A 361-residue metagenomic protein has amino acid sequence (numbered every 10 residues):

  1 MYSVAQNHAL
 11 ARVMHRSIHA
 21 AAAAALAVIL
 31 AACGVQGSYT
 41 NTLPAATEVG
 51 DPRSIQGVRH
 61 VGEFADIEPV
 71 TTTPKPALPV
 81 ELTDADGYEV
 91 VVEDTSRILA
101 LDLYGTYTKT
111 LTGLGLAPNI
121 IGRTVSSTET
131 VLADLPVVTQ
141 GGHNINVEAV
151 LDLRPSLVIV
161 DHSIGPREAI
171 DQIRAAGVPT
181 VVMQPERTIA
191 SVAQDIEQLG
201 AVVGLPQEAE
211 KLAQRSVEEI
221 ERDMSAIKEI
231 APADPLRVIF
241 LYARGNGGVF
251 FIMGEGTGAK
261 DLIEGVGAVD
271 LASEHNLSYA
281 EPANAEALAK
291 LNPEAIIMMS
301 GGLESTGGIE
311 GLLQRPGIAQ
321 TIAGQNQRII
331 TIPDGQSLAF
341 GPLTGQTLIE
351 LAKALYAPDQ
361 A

Functional and structural regions predicted by a protein language model:
Y2-L26, A31-Y104, Q207-V238, A357-A361: Bacterial Sec-exported substrate-binding components of ABC uptake systems
F64, R97-L151, L157-H162, L271: A short, structured surface patch at a secondary-structure boundary
D102, H162-S163, Y242, M299-L303 (+1 more regions): Short secondary-structure boundary segments
V138-V147, E186, N276-N284: Short helix-initiation/N-cap motifs at beta->coil->alpha
N146-S163, V178, N284-M298: Proline-aspartate-enriched helix->loop->beta-strand connector
P166-A169, P185-Q198, P232-G258, E304-G307: Extracytoplasmic ligand-binding site segments that recognize negatively charged/polar headgroups
D195-Q198, L291, A295-A361: Structured C-terminal subdomain patch of bacterial secreted/periplasmic proteins
M253-Y279, T331: His/Asp/Glu-enriched short active-site or ligand-binding loop at hydrolase and phosphoryl-transfer sites
